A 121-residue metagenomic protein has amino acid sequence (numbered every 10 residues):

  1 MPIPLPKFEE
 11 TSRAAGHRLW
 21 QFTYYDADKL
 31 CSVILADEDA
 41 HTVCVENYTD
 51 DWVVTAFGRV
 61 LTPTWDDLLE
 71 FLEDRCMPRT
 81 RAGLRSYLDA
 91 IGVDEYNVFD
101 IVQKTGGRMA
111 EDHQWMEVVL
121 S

Functional and structural regions predicted by a protein language model:
M1-S121: Phosphate/dinucleotide-binding and metal-coordinating scaffold of catalytic cores in nucleotide-dependent enzymes
